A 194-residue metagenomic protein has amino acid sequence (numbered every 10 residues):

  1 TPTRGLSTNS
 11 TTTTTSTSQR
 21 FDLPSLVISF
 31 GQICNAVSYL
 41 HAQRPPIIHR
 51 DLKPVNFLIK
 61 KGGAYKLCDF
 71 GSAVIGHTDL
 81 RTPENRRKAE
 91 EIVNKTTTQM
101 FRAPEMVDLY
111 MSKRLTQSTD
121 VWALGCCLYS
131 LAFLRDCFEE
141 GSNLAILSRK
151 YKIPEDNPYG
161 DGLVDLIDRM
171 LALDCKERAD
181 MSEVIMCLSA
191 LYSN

Functional and structural regions predicted by a protein language model:
H41-K60: Catalytic-loop of the protein kinase fold
V55, K60-T97: Activation segment/activation loop of eukaryotic-type protein kinase catalytic domains
M106-S118: Conserved end of the kinase activation segment
F133-C137: Structural helix C-cap motif within protein kinase domains
P158-L171: Conserved C-terminal C-lobe helix
D174-A179, E183-S193: Terminal C-lobe "cap" of eukaryotic-type protein kinase domains
